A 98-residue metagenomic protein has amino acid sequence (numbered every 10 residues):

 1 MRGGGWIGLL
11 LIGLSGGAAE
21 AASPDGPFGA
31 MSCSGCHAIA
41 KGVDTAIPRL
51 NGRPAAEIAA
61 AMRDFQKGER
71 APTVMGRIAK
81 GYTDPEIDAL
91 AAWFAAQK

Functional and structural regions predicted by a protein language model:
G4-G16: Bacterial N-terminal signal peptides
I12, R70, K80-K98: C-terminal capping alpha-helices of c-type cytochrome domains
G17-A21: Sec/Tat signal peptide C-region and signal peptidase I cleavage site
D25, A40-R70, G76, K80: Gly/Gly-Pro-rich "capping" loops immediately C-terminal to redox-active cysteine motifs in periplasmic/lumenal
P27-M31: Local sequence-structure signature of Cys/Sec-based thiol-disulfide redox active-site neighborhoods
S32-A40, L90: The canonical Cys-X-X-Cys-His
S34-H37, R63, A95: Short acidic-aromatic loop segments in the C-terminal HATPase_c
